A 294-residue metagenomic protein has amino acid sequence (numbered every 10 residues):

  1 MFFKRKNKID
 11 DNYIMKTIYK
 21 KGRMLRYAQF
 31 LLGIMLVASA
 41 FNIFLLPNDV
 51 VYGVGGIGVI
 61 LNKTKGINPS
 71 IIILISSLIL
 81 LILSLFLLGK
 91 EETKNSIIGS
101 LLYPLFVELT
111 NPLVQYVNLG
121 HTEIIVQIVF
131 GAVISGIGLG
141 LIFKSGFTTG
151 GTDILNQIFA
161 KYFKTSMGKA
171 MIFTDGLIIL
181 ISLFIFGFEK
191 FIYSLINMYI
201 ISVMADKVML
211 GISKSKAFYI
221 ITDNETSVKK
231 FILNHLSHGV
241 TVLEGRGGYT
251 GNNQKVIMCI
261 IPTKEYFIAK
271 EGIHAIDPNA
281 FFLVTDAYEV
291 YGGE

Functional and structural regions predicted by a protein language model:
F2, K6, D11, T64 (+5 more regions): Positively charged, small/polar-rich N-terminal and surface patches that mediate targeting and assembly and bind
F2-N224: Core subunits and conserved enzymes of cellular information-processing and envelope-translocation systems across
